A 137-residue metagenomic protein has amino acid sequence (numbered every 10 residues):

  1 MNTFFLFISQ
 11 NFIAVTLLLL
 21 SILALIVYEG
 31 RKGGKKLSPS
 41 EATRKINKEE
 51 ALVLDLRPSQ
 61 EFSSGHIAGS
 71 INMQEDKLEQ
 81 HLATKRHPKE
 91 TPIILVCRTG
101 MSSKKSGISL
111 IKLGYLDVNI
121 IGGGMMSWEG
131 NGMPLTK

Functional and structural regions predicted by a protein language model:
M1-P39, K45-A51, S59-P92, S102-K137: Rhodanese-like catalytic fold shared by cysteine-dependent sulfurtransferases and DSP/PTP-type phosphatases
L54: Active-site flanking residues adjacent to catalytic metal/cofactor-binding acidic residues
